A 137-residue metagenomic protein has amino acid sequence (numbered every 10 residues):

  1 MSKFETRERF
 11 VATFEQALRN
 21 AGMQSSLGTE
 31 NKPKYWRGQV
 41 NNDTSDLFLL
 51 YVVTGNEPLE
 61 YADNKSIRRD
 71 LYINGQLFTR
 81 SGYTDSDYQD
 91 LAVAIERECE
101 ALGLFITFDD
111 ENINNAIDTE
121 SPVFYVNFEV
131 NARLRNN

Functional and structural regions predicted by a protein language model:
M1-A17, N56-D70, F105-N137: Short, charged interaction patches at domain edges and termini
M1-K65, Y83, D90: Small/polar-rich, solvent-exposed N-terminal microdomains that initiate assembly or binding
L27, L104-F105: A detector of low-complexity, intrinsically disordered, Ser/Thr/Gly/Pro/Ala-rich segments
K34, L50, N74, N127-E129: Generic structural signal for residues positioned in beta-strands
I67-V93: Mid-chain, well-packed structural core segment of small domains
I95-G103: A common structural junction motif
